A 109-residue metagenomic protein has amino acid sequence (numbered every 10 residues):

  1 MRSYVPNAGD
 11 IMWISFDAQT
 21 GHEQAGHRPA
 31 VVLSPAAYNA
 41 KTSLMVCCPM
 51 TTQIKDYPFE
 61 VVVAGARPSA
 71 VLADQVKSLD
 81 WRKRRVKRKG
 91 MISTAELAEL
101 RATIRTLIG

Functional and structural regions predicted by a protein language model:
M1-G109: Conserved functional hotspots at enzyme active or ligand-binding sites that engage polyanionic ligands
